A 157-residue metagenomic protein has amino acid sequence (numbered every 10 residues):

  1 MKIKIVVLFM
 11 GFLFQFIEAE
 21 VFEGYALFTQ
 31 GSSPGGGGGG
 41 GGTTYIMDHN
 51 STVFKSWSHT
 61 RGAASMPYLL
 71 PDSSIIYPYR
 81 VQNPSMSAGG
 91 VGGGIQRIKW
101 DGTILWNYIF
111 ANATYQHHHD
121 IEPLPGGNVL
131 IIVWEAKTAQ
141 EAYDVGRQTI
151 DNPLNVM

Functional and structural regions predicted by a protein language model:
K4-Q15: Bacterial N-terminal signal peptides
I17-M157: Histidine-/acidic-rich catalytic cores in large beta-rich domains
